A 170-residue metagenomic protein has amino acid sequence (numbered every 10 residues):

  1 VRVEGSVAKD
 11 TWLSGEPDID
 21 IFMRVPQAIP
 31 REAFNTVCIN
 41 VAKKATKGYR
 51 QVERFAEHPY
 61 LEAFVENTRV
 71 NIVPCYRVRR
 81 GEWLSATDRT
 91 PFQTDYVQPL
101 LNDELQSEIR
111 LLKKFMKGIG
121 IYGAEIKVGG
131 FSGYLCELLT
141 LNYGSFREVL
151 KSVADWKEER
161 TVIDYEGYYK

Functional and structural regions predicted by a protein language model:
V1-E32: Active-site nucleotide-donor binding segment shared across nucleotidyl transfer reactions
V1-K9, L61-E62, E66, S85-T87: Mature, folded catalytic cores of secreted/periplasmic enzymes
I29-T36, K151: Short, conserved charged micro-motifs
T36-G81: Conserved catalytic core of two-metal-ion nucleotidyltransferases
C38-K47, F55, A86-D88, F92-Y96 (+2 more regions): Long, basic N-terminal domains or extensions that often function in RNA/ssDNA interaction or organelle/cellular
R69-P99: Extended, alpha-helix-rich binding/interface surfaces that flank or overlap catalytic cores and mediate recognition
E104, R110-K170: Conserved nucleotidyltransferase catalytic core and NTase-mimicking acidic/glycine-rich helix/loop elements in nucleic
